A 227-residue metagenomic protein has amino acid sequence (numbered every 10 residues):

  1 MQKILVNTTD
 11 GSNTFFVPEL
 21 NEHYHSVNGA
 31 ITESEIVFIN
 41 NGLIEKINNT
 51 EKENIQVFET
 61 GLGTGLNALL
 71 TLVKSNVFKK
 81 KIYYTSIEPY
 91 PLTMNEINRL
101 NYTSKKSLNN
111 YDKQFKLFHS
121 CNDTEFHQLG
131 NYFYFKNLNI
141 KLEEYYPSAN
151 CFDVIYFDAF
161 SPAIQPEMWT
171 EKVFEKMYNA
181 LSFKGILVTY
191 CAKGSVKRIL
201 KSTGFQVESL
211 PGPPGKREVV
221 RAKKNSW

Functional and structural regions predicted by a protein language model:
M1-I55, L72-Y102, K106: Rossmann-like AdoMet
F58-T60: Conserved beta-strand/loop positions that form the S-adenosyl-L-methionine
G65-L69: Glycine-rich SAM-binding Motif I of class I
N98-S148: S-adenosyl-L-methionine
D153-E167: A short SAM/SAH-binding and catalytic strip from SAM-dependent methyltransferases
V154-Y156, F183-C191: Conserved beta-strand signature within the Rossmann-like core of class I S-adenosyl-L-methionine
M168-F183: A short glycine-rich, Lys/Arg-flanked "PGG" loop and its adjoining helix->strand segment in the class I
T203-W227: Core SAM-dependent methyltransferase catalytic element
